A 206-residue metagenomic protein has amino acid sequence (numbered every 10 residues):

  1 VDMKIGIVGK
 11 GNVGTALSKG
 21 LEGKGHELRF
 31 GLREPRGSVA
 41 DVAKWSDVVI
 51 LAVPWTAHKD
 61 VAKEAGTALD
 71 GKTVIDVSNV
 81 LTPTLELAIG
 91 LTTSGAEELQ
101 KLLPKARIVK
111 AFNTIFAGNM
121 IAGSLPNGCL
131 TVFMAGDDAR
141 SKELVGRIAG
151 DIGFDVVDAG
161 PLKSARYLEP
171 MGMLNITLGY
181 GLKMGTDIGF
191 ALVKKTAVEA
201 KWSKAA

Functional and structural regions predicted by a protein language model:
V1-A40: NAD(P)+-binding Rossmann beta1-loop-alpha1 motif at the extreme N-terminus of oxidoreductases
V13, V80, R140: Conserved Rossmann-like nucleotide-cofactor binding loop
A16, G20, L102, I148: Rossmann-fold NAD(P)-dependent oxidoreductase module
R29, S38-T73, V77-P83: Rossmann-like NAD(P)-binding element
S78-S124: Rossmann-fold NAD(P)-binding glycine/threonine-rich loop
L130-A206: Active-site-lining helix/loop region of Rossmann-like oxidoreductase modules
